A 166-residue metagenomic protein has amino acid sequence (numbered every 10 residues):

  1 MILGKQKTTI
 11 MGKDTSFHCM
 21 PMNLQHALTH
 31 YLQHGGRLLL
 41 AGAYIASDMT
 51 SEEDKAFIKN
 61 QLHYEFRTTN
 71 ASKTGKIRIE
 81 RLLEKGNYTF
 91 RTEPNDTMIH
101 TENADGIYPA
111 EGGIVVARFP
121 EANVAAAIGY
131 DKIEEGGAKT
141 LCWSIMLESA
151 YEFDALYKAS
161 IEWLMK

Functional and structural regions predicted by a protein language model:
M1-F57: Helical hinge/lid and interdomain linker segments adjacent to catalytic or ligand-binding clefts that mediate domain
T8-I10, A122-A126, S149-F153: Short, surface-exposed beta-strand/loop "edge" segments at domain boundaries and coil↔beta transitions
P21, Q25-T29, A104-D105, Y157 (+1 more regions): Short amphipathic alpha-helical segments and helix-helix/interface helices
H30-R37, Y64-F66, W163-K166: Structural alpha-beta junctions
L40-G136: An acidic, glycine-rich "communication" segment
V116, G137-M146: Active-site-proximal beta-strand elements of phosphoester/diester hydrolases
W143-K166: A recurrent domain-boundary module in secreted/ectodomain proteins
